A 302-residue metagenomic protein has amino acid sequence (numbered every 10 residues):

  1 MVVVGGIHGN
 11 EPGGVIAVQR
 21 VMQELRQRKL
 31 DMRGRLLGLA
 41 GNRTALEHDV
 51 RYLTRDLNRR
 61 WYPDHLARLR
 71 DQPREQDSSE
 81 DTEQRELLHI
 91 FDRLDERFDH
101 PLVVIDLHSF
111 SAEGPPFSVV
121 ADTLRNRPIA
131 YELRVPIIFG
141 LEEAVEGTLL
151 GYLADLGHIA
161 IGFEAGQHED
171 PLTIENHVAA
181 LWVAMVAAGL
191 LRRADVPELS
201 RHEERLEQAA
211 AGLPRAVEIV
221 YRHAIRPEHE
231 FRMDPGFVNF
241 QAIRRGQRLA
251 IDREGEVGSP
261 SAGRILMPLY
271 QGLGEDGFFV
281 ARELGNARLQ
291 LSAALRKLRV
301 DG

Functional and structural regions predicted by a protein language model:
M1-G302: Structured catalytic-domain cores with a bias toward divalent-metal coordination
